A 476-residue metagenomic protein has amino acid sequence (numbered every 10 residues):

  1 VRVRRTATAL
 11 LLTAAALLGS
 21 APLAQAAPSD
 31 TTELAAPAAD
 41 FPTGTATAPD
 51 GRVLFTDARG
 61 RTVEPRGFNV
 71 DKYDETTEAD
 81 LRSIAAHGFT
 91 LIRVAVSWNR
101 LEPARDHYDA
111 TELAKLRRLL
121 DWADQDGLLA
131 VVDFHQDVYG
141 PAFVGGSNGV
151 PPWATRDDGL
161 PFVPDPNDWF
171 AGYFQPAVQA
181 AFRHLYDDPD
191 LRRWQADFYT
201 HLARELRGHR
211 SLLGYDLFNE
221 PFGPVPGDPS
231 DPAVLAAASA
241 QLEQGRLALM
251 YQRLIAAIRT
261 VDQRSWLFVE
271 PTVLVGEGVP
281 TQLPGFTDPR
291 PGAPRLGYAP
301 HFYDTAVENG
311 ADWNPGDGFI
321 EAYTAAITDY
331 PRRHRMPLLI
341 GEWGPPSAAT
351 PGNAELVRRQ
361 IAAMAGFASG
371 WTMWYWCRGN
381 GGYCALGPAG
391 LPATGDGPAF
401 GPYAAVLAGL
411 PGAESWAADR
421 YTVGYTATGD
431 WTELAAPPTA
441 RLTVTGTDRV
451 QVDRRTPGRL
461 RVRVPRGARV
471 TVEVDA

Functional and structural regions predicted by a protein language model:
V1-A27: Secretory targeting and sorting signals
P37-S265, P271-G278: Active-site mouth of glycoside hydrolases
L81-G88, R204-R210, P284-G297, T328-R335 (+1 more regions): Acidic (Asp/Glu)-rich catalytic clusters
L213, N219, P271, P284-G316: Aromatic- and acid-rich polysaccharide-binding/catalytic face of secreted or lumenal carbohydrate-active enzymes
A299, Y303, N309, G316-T394: Substrate-binding cleft of secreted/luminal carbohydrate-active enzymes
A389-T432: Extracellular ectodomain segments of secreted/surface proteins
G401-G412, D430-L434, L442, R454-A476: C-terminal beta-strand-rich structural cap/linker in extracellular carbohydrate-active enzymes
A436-D448: Solvent-exposed beta-hairpin/edge-strand motifs
